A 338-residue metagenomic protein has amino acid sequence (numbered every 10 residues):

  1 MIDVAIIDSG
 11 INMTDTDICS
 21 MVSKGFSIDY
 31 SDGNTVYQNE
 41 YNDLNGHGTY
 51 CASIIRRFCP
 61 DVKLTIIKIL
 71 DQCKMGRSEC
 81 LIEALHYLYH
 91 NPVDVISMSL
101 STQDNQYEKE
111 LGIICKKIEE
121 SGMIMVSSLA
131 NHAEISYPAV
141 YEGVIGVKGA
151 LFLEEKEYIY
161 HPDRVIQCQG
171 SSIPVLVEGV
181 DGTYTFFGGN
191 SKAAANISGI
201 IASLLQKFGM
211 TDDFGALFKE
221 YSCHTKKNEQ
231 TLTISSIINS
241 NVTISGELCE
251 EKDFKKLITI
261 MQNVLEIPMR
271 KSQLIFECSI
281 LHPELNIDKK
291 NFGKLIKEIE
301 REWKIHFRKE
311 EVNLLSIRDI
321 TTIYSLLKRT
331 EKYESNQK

Functional and structural regions predicted by a protein language model:
M1, G76-S97, E108-S121, H132-G146 (+1 more regions): Mature extracellular/periplasmic domains of secretome proteins
M1-F58, V62: Active-site core segment of subtilase-fold serine proteases
I2, D8, D17, E134-Q206: Extracellular S/T/G-rich loop segment that most often corresponds to the catalytic His/Ser-adjacent loop
Y37-Q103: Subtilisin-like peptidase catalytic core
T65, I124-V126: Structural detector of well-ordered beta-strand residues that form the stable sheet scaffold of enzyme domains
S97-S101, S128, G149, A195: A cross-family glycoside hydrolase active-site/sugar-binding cleft signature
G209-T231: An often Trp-containing, charged/polar helix-loop segment at the C-terminal end of enzyme catalytic cores
C223-K338: Phosphopantetheine-dependent thiolation modules in NRPS/PKS and related acyl-activating systems
